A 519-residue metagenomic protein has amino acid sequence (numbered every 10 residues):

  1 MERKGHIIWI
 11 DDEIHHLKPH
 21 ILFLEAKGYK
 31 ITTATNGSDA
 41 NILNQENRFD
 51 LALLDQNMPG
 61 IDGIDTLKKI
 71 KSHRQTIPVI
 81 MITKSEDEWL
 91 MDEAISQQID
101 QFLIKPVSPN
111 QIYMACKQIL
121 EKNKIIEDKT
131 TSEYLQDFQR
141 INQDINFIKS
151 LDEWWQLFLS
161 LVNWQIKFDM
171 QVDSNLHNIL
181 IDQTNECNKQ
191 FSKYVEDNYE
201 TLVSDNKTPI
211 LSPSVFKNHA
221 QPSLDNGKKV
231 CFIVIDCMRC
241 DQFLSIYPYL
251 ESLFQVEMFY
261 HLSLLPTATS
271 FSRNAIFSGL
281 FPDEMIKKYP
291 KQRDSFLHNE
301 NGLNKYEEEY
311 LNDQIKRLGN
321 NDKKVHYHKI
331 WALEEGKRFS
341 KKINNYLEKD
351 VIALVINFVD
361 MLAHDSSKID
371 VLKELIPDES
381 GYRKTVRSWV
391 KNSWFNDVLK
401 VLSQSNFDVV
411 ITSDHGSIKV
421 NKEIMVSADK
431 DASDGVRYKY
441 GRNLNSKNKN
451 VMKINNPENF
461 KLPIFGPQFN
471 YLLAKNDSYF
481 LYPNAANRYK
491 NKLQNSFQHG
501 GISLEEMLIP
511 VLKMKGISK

Functional and structural regions predicted by a protein language model:
E13, L22-F23, N57, D92 (+3 more regions): Feature captures the catalytic ectodomains and active-site-proximal regions of enzymes that hydrolyze or transfer
I14-T32: Two-component/phosphorelay signaling modules centered on CheY-like receiver
T35-D39, D62-D65: Acidic catalytic/metal-coordinating carboxylates
I42, I64-Q75: Short amphipathic alpha-helix used as the core "switch/output" element in two-component signaling
R48-L53: Active-site beta3 strand of CheY-like receiver
D55, T83: Active-site residues of response regulator receiver
D65, E86-Q101: Alpha4 helix (beta4-alpha4-beta5 surface) of REC/receiver domains from two-component response regulators
K105: A Lys-centered signature of the CheY-like receiver
